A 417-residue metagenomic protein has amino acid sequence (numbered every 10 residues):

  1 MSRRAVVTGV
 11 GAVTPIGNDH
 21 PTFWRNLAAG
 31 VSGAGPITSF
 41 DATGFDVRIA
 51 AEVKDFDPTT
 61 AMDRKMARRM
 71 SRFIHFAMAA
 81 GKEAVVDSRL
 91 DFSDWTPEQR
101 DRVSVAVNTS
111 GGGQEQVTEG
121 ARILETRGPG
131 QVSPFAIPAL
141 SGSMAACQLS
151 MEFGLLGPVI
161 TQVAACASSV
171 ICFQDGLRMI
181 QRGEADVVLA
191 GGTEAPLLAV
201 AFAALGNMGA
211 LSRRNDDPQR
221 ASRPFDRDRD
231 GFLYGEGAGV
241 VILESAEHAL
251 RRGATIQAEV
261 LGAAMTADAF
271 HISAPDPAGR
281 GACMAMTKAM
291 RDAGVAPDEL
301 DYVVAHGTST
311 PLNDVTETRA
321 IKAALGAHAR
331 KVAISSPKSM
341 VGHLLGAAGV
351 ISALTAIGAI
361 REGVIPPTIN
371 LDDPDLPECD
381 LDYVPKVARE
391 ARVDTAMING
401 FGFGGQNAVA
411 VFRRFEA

Functional and structural regions predicted by a protein language model:
M1-M66, E247-E259, L354-T368, R413-A417: ACP-dependent fatty acid/polyketide chain-elongation machinery
R4-T8, G35, D216-A293, D301-Y302 (+2 more regions): Condensing-enzyme catalytic core mediating Claisen C-C bond formation in acyl metabolism
V7, T22-W24, A28-A164, T193-F202 (+1 more regions): Conserved beta-ketoacyl condensing-enzyme motif
G9, L27, G81, V105 (+11 more regions): Conserved small-residue
A42, D46-E52, G112-Q116, A195-S222 (+3 more regions): Active-site-adjacent elements of ketosynthase-type condensing enzymes
A77-L90, G142-A145, S150-F153, P158-E194 (+3 more regions): Active-site-proximal alpha-helical scaffold in enzymes
A84-Q99, A249-I256, M286-Y302, A324-H328: Phosphate/pyrophosphate-binding loops at sites that engage ATP/ADP/AMP, CoA/4′-phosphopantetheine, polyphosphate
T126-S133, I171-Q174, R178, V187 (+3 more regions): Glycine-/small-residue-rich "gating" segment that lines the acyl/pantetheine channel and substrate pocket
